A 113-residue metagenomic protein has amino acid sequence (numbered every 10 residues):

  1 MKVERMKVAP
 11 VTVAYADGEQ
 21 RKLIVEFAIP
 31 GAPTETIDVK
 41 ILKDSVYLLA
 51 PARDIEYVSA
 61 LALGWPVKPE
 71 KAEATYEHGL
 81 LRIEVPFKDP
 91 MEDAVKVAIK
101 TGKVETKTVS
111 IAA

Functional and structural regions predicted by a protein language model:
M1-A113: Alpha-crystallin/small heat shock protein
